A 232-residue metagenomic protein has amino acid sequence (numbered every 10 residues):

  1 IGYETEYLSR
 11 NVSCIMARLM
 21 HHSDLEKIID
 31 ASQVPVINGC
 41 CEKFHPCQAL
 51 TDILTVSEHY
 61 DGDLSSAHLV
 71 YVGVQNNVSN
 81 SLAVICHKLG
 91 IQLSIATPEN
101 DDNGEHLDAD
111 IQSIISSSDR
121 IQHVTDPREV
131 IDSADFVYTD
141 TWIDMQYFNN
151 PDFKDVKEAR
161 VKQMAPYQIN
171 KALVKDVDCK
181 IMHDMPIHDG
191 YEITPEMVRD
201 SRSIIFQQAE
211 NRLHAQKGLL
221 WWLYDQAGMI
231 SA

Functional and structural regions predicted by a protein language model:
I1-S57, D189: Phosphate/diphosphate ligand-binding glycine-rich loop within oxidoreductases
E4-T5, L25, L82-A83, P127 (+1 more regions): Generic hydrophobic/aromatic pocket-lining and core-packing "Φ" positions
N11, A31-S32, L89, S117 (+2 more regions): Short, structured coil segments at secondary-structure junctions
C40-H45, P98-D101, A209-R212: Short, acidic/turn-prone active-site loops that include or flank metal/cofactor- and phosphate-binding residues
E58-D140, M145-Y147: Glycine-rich phosphate/diphosphate-binding loop of Rossmann-like nucleotide-binding domains
S116-E196: Rossmann-like adenosine-cofactor binding region
D178-A232: Adenosine-phosphate binding glycine-rich loop
